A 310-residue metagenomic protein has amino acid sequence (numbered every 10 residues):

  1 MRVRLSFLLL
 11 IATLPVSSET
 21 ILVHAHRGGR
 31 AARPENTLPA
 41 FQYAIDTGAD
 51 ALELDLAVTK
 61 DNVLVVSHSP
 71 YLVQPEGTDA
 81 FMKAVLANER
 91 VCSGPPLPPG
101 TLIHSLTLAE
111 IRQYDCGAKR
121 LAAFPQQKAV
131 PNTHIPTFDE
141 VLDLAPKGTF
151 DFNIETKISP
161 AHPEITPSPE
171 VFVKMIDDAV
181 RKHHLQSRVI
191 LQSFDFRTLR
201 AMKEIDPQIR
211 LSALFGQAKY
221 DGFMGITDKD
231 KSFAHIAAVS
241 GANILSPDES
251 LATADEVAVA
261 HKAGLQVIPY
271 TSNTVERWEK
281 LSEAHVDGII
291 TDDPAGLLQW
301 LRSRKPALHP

Functional and structural regions predicted by a protein language model:
R2-L8: Sec-dependent signal peptide recognition, specifically the positively charged N-region followed immediately by
L8-L10, A32-R33: A periodicity- and composition-biased signal for non-globular, repetitive helical segments
L9-S17: Hydrophobic h-region of N-terminal signal peptides that target proteins for export in Gram-negative bacteria
V16-P310: Phosphate-group recognition and catalysis centered on beta-loop-alpha active-site segments
